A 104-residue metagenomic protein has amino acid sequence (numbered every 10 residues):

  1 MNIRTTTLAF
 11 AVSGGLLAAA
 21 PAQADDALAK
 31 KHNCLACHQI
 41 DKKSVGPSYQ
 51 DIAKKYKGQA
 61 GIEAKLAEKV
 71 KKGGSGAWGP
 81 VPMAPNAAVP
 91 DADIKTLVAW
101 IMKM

Functional and structural regions predicted by a protein language model:
M1-D25, M104: N-terminal export/targeting leaders of redox proteins
Q23-I40: Sequence/structural segment immediately N-terminal to covalent heme-attachment motifs in c-type and related
A36, V45-Y56, E68-V98: Axial heme c-ligation environment in periplasmic c-type cytochrome domains
H38, I101-M102: Protein kinase-like catalytic domain
